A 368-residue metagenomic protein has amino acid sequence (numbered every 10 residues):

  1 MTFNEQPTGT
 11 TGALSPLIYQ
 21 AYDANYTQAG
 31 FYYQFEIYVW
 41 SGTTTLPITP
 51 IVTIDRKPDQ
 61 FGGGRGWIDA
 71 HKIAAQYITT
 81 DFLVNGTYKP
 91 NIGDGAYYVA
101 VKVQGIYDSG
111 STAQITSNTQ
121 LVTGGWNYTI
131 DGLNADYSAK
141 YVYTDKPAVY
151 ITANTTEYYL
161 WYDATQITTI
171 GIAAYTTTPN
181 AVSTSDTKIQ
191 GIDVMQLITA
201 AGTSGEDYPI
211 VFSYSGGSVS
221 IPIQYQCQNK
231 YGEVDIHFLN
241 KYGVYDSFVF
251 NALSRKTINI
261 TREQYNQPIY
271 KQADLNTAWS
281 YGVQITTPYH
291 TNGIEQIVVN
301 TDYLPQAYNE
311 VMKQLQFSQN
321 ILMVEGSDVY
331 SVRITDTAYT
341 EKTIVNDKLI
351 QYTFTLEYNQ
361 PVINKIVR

Functional and structural regions predicted by a protein language model:
M1-N229: Preference for solvent-exposed, low-hydrophobicity sequence contexts
T2-N4, T8-A13, A24, Y159 (+2 more regions): Extracellular/virion structural assembly segments
